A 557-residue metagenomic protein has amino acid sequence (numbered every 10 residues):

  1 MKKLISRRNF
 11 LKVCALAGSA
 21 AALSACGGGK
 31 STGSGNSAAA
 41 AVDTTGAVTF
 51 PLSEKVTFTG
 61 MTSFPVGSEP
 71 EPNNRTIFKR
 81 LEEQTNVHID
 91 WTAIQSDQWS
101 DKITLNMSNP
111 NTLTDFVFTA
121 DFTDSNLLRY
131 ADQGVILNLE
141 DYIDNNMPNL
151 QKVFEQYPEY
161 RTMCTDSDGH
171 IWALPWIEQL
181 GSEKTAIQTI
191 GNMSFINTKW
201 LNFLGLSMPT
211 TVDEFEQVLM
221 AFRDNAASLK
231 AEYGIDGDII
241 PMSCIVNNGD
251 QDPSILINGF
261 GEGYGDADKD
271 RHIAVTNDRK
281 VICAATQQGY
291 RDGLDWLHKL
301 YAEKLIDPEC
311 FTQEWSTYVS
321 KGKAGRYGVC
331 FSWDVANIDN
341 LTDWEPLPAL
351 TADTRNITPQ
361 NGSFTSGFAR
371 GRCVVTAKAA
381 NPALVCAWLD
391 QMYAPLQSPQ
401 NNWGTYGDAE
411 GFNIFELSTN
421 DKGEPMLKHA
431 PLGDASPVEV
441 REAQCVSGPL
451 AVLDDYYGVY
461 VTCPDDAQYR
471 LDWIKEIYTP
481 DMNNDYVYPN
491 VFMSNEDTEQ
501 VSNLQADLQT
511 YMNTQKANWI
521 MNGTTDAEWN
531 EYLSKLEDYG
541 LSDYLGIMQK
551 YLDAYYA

Functional and structural regions predicted by a protein language model:
K2-S6, L11-E214, A226, G265-I273 (+3 more regions): Conserved N-terminal structural module of periplasmic/extracytoplasmic solute-binding proteins
V56, T62-N73, L180-F195, N202-M208 (+3 more regions): Extracytoplasmic/periplasmic substrate-binding proteins
F78, T104-L105, N111-L113, V117 (+4 more regions): Catalytic-domain carbohydrate-binding cleft regions of carbohydrate-active enzymes
H88-I94, E309, E345-L347: General small-molecule cofactor/ligand-binding pocket signal
N138-E159, L219-F222, G237-D266, V329-D339: Carboxylate/His-rich catalytic cores and anion/metal-binding grooves
E140-Y142, D168-Q251, V275-K321, V375-A409 (+1 more regions): Helix-loop-helix "hinge/cap" segment bordering the ligand-binding cleft or interdomain interface
K299-Y301, Y318-W333, T342, T351-Q444: Glycine-rich, aromatic-lined ligand/substrate-binding cores of catalytic and carbohydrate-binding domains
A387, A394-Q515, G523: Conserved small-residue motifs centered on glycine
